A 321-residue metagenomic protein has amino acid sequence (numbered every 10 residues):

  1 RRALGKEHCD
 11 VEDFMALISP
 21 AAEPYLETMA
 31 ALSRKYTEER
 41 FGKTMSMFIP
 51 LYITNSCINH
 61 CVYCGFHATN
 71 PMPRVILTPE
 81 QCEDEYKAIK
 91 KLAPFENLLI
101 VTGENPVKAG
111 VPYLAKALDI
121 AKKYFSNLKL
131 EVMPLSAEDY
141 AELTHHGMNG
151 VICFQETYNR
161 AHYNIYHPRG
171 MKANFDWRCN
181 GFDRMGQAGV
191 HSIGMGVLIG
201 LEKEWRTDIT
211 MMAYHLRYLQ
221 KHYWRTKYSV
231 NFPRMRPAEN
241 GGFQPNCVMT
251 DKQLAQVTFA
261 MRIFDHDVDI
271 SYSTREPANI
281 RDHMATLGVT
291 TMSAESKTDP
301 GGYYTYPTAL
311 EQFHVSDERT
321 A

Functional and structural regions predicted by a protein language model:
R1-A22, K221-A321: Auxiliary Fe-S-binding modules of radical SAM enzymes
R1-F48, N59: Flexible, acidic/Gly-rich N-terminal and inter-domain linker regions that tether and position cofactor-handling modules
K6, S33, C61, I100 (+5 more regions): Conserved, mostly hydrophobic/aromatic
I18, F48-L51, L99-A109, P237: Glycine-rich, proline-tolerant flexible connector loops at the mouths of alpha/beta enzymes
E39-G42, S46-Q81: Canonical Radical SAM [4Fe-4S] cluster-binding loop centered on the CxxxCxxC motif and its immediate flanking residues
A68-E83, I89-M185, H191-G194, I199 (+1 more regions): Core AdoMet radical
L77, A109, Y113, R169-W177 (+3 more regions): Alpha-helix N-cap and loop-to-helix initiation/capping positions
S136-H145, H191, L201-R217, P277-L287: Catalytic cores of alpha/beta
